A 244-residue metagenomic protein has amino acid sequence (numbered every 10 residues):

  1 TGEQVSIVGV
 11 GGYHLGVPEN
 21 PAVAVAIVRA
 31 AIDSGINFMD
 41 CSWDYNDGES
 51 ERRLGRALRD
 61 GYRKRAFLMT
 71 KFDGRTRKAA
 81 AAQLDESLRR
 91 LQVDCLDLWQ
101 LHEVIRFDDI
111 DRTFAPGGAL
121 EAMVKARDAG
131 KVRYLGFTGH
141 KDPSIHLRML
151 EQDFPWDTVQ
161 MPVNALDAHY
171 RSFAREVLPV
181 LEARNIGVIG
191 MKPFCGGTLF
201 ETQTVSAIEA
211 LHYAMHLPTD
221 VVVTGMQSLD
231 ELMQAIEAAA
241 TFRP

Functional and structural regions predicted by a protein language model:
T1-A66, A122: N-terminal binding-site loop/beta-alpha segment at the start of enzyme catalytic domains that lines or forms
G2-Q4, I32-D33, L54-R65, D85-D94 (+2 more regions): Acidic (Asp/Glu)-rich catalytic clusters
V10, A31, M39, L54 (+9 more regions): Conserved, mostly hydrophobic/aromatic
G11-A22, M69-A79, F107-R112, L199-V205: Active-site mouth loops of central-metabolism enzymes
P18-I32, R77-Q92, K141-E151, V205-Y213: Short, acidic/polar
K64-T76, L98-H102: A short, structured active-site edge motif that brings together acidic residues
L88-I110: Active-site groove signature of glycoside hydrolases
V104-P244: Beta/alpha (TIM)-barrel catalytic core signal, keyed to glycine-rich beta->alpha loops juxtaposed to Asp/Glu that bind
